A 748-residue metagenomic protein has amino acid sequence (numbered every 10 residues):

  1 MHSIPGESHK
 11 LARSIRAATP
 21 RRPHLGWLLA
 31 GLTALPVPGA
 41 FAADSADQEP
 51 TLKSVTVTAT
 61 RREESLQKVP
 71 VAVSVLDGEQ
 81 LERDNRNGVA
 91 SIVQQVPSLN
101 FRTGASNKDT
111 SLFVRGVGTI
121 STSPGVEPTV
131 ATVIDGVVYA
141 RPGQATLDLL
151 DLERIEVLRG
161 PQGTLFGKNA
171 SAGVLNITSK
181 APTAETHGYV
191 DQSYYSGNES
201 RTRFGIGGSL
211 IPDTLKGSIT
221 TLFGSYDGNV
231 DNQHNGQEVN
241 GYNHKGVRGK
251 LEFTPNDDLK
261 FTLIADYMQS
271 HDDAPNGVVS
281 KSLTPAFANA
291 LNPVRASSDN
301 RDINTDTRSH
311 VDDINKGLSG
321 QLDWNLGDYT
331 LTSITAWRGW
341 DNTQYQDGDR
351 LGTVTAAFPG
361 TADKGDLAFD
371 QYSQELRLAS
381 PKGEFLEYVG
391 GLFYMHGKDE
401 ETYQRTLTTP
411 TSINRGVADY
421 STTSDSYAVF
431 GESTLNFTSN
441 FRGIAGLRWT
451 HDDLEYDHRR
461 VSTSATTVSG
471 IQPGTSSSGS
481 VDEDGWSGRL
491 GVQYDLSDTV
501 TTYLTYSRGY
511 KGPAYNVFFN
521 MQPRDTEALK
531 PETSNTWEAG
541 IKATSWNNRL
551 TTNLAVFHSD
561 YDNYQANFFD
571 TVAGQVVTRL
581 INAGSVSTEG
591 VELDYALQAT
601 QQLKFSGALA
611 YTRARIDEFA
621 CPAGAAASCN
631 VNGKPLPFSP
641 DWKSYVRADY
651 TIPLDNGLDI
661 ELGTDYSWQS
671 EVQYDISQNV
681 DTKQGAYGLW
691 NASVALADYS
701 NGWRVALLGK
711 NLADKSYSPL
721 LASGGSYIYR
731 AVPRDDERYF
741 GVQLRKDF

Functional and structural regions predicted by a protein language model:
M1-V96, D257-D258, L318, W324 (+5 more regions): N-terminal Sec signal peptide and the immediately downstream disordered periplasmic leader that contains the TonB box
H2, D560, S667-D675, L696-F748: C-terminal beta-signal and adjacent terminal beta-strands/loops of Gram-negative outer-membrane beta-barrel proteins
P50-E185, A539: Acidic, small-polar-rich N-terminal luminal/periplasmic segments of exported/outer-membrane proteins
T110, E127-T129, R141, L150-R159 (+8 more regions): Outer-membrane beta-barrel translocator/receptor signature
N176, T183-E185, S193-N198, G205-T307 (+5 more regions): Periplasmic-side early beta-strands and strand-to-turn transitions of outer-membrane beta-barrels
E252-N256, L378-P381, F393-M395, T422-S559 (+1 more regions): Structural signature of Gram-negative outer-membrane beta-barrels, strongest in the C-terminal barrel of TonB-dependent
S319-G348, D495, T501-K511, K530-V591 (+3 more regions): Membrane-embedded beta-barrel scaffold of Gram-negative outer-membrane proteins
Y388-V389, S439, H558-D560, I581-I676 (+1 more regions): Gram-negative outer-membrane beta-barrel transporters
